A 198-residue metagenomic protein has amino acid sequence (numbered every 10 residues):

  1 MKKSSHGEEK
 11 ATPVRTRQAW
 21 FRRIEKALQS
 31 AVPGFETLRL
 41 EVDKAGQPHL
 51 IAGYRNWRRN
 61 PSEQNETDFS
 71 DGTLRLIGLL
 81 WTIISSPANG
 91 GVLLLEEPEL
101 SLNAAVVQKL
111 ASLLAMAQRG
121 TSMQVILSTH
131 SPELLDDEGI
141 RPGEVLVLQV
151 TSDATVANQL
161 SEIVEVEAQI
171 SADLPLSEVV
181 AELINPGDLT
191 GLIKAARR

Functional and structural regions predicted by a protein language model:
M1-A88, S177-E178, E182-P186, A195-R198: Phosphate-coordinating catalytic segments in nucleotide- and nucleic-acid-processing enzymes
K3, D71, S85, L102 (+2 more regions): Generic structural "secondary-structure junction" signal
R59, L100-S101: Short strand->helix junction
N89, K109-R198: C-terminal lobe/lid and adjacent interdomain/linker elements of RecA-like ASCE P-loop ATPase modules
V92-L94: Walker B motif beta-strand of ABC-family P-loop ATPases
E96-P98: Walker B catalytic acidic pair
N103-A104, Q108: Conserved D-loop-proximal element of ABC-family nucleotide-binding domains
